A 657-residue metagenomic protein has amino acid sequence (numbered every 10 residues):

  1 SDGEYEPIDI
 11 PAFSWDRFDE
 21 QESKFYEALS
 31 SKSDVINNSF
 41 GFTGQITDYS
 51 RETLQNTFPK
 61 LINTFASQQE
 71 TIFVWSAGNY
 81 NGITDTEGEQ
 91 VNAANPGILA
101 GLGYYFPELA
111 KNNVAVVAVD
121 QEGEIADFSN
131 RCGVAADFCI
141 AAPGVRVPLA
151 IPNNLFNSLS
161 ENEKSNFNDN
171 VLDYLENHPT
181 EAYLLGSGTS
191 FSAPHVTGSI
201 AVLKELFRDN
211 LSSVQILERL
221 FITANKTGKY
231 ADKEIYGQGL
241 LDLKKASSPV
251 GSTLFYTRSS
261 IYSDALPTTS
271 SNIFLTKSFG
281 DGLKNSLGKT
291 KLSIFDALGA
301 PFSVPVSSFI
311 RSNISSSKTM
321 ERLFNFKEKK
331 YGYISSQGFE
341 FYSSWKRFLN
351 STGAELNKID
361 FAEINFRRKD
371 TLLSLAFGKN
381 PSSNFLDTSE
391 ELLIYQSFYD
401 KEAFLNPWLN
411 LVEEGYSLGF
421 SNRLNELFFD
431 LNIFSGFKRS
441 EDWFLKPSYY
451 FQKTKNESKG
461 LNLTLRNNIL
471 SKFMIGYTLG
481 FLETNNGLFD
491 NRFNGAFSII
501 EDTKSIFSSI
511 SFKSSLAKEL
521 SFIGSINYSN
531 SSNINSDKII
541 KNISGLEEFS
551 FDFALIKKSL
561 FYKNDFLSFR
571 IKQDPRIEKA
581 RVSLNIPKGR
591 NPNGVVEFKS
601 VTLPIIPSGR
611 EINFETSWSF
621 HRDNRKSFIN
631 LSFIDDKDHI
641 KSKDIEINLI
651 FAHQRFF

Functional and structural regions predicted by a protein language model:
S1-R17, E108-N112, E122-G123, G133-D137 (+2 more regions): Subtilisin-like serine protease catalytic core
G3-E108, N154, N177-P194: Substrate-binding/access-modulating region of protease and related hydrolase catalytic domains
G103-A201: Extracellular S/T/G-rich loop segment that most often corresponds to the catalytic His/Ser-adjacent loop
N112, E205-S317, E321: C-terminal subdomain of the subtilisin-like protease fold in secreted/lumenal serine endopeptidases
I200, E363-R367, G419-R423, T464-N468 (+4 more regions): Transmembrane beta-barrel domains of outer membrane proteins
F309-K513, K641: Outer membrane beta-barrel translocator domains of Type V secretion systems
K369, N425-L427, S471, A517-K518 (+2 more regions): Short coil turns and loop connectors of transmembrane beta-barrels in diderm outer membranes and organellar homologs
L386-T388, L393-W408, D430, K446-K455 (+4 more regions): Outer membrane beta-barrel transmembrane domains
